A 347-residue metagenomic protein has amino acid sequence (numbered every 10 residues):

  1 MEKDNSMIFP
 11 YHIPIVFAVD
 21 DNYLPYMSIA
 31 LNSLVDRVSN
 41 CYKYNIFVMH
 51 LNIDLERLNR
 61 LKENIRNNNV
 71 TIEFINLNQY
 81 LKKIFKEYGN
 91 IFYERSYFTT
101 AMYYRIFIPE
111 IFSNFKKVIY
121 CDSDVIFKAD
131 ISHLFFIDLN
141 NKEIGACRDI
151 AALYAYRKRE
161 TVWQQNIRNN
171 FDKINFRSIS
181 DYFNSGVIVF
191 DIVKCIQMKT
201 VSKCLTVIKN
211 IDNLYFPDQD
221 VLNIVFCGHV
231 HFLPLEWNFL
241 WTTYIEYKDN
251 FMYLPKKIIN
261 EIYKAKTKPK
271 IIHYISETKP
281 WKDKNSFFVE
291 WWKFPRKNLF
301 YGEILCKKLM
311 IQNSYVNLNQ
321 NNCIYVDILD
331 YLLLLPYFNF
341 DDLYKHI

Functional and structural regions predicted by a protein language model:
M1-I13, V19, N184-S185, F190-I347: A glycosyltransferase accessory/donor-loop signature
S33-Y42: Short, acidic, metal-binding catalytic loop of nucleotide-sugar glycosyltransferases
Y44-N52, A146-R148: Short internal beta-strands
E56-N68, E160: Short, aromatic/basic amphipathic alpha-helical patches
I65-E110: Active-site-proximal specificity loops/subdomain of glycosyltransferases
K82, A101-E160, V189-F190, C195-Q197: GT-A fold catalytic core of metal-dependent nucleotide-sugar glycosyltransferases, centered on the diacidic
T100, I179, N184-I188: Glycine/small-residue-rich pyrophosphate-binding loop that anchors the diphosphate of NDP-sugar donors
Q164-I179: Short, flexible, basic/aromatic active-site loop/helix in glycosyltransferases
